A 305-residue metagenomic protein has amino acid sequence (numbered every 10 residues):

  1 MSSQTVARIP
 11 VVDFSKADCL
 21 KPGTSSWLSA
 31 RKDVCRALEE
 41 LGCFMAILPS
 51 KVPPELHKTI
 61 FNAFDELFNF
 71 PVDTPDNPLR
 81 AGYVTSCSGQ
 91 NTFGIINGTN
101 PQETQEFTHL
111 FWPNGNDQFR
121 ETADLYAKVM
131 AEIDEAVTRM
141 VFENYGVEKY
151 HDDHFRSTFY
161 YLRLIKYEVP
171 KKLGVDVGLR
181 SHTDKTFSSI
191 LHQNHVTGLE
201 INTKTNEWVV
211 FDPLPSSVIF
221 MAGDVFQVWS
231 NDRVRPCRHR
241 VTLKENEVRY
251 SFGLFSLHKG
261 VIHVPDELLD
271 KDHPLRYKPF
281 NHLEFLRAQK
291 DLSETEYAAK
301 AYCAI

Functional and structural regions predicted by a protein language model:
M1-I305: Peripheral, non-catalytic segments flanking oxidoreductase cores
